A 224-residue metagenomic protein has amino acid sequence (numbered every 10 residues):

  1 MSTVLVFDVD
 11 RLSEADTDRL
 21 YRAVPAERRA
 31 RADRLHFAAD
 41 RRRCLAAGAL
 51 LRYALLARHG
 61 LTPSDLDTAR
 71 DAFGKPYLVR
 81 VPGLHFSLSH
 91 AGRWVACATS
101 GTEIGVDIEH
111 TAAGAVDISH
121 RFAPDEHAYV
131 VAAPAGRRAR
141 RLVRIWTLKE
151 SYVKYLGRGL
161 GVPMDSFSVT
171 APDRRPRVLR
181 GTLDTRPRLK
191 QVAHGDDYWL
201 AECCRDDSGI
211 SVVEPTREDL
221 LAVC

Functional and structural regions predicted by a protein language model:
M1-C224: Core catalytic alpha/beta fold that binds nucleotide/phospho-ligands
